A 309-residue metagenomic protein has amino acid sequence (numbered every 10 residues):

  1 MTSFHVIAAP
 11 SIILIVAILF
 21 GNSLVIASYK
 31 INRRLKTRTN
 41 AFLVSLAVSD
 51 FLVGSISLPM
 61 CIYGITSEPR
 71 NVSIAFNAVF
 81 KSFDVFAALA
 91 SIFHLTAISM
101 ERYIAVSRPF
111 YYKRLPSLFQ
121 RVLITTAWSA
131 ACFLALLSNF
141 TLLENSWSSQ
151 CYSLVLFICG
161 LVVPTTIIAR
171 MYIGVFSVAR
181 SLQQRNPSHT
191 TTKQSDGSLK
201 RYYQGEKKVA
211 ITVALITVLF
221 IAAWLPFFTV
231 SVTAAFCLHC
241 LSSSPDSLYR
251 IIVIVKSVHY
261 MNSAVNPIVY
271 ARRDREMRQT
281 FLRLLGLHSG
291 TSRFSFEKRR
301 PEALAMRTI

Functional and structural regions predicted by a protein language model:
M1, R34, F133, S181-I211 (+2 more regions): Intrinsically disordered regulatory tails of 7TM GPCRs
M1-L24, D246, R307-I309: Extracellular N-terminal segment of 7TM GPCRs
S3-I12, R38-I98, A105-K113, Q150-Y152: Extracellular TM2-ECL1-early TM3 structural module of rhodopsin-like
S11-I15, L52-P69, K81-D84, A88-L95 (+4 more regions): Helix-to-loop junction signature of class
I15-A17, S45-L58, Q120-A135, G160-T165 (+2 more regions): Alpha-helical transmembrane segments of multi-pass membrane proteins
Y63-T66, A87-A97, I104-S148, V163-R180: Fourth transmembrane helix
H94-V106, V155-T191, A210-A235, V269-A271: Class A (rhodopsin-like) GPCR signature focused on the TM5-ICL3 interface and adjacent 7TM helical core
I167-I168, I211, L219-V232, R250-E302: Seventh transmembrane helix
